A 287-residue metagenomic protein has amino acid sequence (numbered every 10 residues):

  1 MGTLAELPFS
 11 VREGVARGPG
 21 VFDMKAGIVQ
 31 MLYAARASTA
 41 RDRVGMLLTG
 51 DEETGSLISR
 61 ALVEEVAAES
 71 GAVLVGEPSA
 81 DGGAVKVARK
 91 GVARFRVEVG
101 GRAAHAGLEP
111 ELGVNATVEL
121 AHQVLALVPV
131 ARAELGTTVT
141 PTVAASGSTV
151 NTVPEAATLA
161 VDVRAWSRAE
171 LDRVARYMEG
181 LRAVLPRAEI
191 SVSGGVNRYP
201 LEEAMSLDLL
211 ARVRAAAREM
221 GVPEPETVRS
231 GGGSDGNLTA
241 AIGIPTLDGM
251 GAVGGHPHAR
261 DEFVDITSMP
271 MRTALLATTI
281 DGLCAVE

Functional and structural regions predicted by a protein language model:
M1, P8-F9, E64-E65, K86-R89 (+2 more regions): Short secondary-structure boundary/capping segments
M1-L48, R260, D265-M271: Active-site metal-coordination/substrate-binding segment of hydrolases, especially metallo-dependent peptidases
E6, R43, V73, V92-R94 (+1 more regions): Broad gene-expression machinery/nucleic-acid interaction feature
A16, D23, G71-V75, R96 (+1 more regions): Short glycine-aspartate micro-motif
G18-F22, T49-G50, A106-V114: Flexible, glycine/proline-enriched loop segments at strand-loop-helix junctions that form or flank small-ligand binding
M24-V92: Acidic/histidine-rich catalytic neighborhood of metal-dependent amide-processing enzymes
P78-S79, V87, R94-E287: Metal-dependent amide/peptide-bond hydrolase catalytic core, centered on the "pita-bread" metallohydrolase fold
